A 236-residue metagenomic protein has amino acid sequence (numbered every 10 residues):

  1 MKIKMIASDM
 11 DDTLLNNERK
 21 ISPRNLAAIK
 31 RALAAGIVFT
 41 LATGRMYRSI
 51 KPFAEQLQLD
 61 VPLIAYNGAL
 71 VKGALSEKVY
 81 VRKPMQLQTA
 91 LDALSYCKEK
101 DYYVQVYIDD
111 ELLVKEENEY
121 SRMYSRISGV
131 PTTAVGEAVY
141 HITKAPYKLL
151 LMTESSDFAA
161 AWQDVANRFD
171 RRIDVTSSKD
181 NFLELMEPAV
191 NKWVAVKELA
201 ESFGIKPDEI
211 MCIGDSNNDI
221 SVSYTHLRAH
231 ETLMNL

Functional and structural regions predicted by a protein language model:
K4-N17: Asp-based phosphoryl-transfer active-site loop
L14, A42, L63, L185 (+1 more regions): Conserved SAM-binding loop
K20-S121: Active-site phosphate-binding/coordination module
A32, N67, V196, V222-S223: Hydrophobic residues within well-ordered alpha-helices
Y96, K100-V222: Conserved acidic, metal-coordinating active-site core of Asp-based, Mg2+-dependent phosphoryl-transfer enzymes
T225-T232: Conserved small/polar residues in nucleotide/adenosyl-binding loops
